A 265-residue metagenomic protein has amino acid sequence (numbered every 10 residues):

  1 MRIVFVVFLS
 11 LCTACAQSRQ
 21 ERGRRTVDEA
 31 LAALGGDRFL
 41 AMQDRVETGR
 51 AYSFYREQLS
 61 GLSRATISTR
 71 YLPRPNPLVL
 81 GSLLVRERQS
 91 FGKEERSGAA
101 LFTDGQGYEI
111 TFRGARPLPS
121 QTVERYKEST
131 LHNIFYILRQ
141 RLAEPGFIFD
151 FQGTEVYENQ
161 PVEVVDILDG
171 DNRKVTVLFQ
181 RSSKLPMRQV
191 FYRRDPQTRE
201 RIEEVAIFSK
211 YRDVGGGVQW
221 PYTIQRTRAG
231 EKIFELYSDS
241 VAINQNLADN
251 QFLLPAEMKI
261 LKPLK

Functional and structural regions predicted by a protein language model:
M1-V7: Sec-dependent signal peptide recognition, specifically the positively charged N-region followed immediately by
F8-A16: Hydrophobic h-region of N-terminal signal peptides that target proteins for export in Gram-negative bacteria
A16, E158-L254: Gly/Pro-enriched, hydrophobic low-complexity segments that function as extracytoplasmic propeptides/linkers
Q17-R19, G23-A115, D150: N-terminal mature ectodomain segment of secretory-pathway/periplasmic proteins
S18-R25, L101-R173, R181-S183, R193-E200 (+1 more regions): Flexible, processing/modification-adjacent segments and terminal tails in exported/periplasmic/extracellular proteins
S60-G61, A65-Y71, L131, Q197-A206: Beta-propeller and related beta-repeat scaffolds in trafficking/envelope systems
L62-T66, T223-I224, Q251-I260: Short intrinsically disordered coil segments
R88-E95, G114, F191-D195, R226-K232 (+1 more regions): Short, solvent-exposed aromatic-acidic interface loops
